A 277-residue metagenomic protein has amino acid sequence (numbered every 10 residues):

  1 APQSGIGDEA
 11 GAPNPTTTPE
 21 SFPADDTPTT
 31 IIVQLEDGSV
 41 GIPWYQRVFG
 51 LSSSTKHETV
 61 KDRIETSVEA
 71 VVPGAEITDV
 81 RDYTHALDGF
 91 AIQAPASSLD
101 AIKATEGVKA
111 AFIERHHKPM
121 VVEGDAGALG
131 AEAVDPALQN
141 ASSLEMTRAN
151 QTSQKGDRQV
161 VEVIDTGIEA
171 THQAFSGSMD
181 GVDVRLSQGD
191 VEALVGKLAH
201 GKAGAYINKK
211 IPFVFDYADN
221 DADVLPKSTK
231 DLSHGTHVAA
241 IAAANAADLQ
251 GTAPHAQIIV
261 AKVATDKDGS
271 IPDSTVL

Functional and structural regions predicted by a protein language model:
A1-P2: N-terminal Sec signal peptide cleavage junction
G5, E9-V122: Inhibitory N-terminal propeptides of secreted protease zymogens
G7-D25, D79-R81, Q93-A101, V121-D180 (+2 more regions): N-terminal domain-start motif of subtilase-like serine proteases
W44-Y45, T55, R148-S274: Subtilisin-like serine protease catalytic core
F112-H117, A126-E132, G181-L194: A signal for specific C-terminal beta-sheet/loop modules enriched in small/flexible residues with GP/PG/PP motifs
L277: Conserved catalytic alpha/beta cores of large enzymes that bind or transform nucleotide phosphates and polynucleotides
